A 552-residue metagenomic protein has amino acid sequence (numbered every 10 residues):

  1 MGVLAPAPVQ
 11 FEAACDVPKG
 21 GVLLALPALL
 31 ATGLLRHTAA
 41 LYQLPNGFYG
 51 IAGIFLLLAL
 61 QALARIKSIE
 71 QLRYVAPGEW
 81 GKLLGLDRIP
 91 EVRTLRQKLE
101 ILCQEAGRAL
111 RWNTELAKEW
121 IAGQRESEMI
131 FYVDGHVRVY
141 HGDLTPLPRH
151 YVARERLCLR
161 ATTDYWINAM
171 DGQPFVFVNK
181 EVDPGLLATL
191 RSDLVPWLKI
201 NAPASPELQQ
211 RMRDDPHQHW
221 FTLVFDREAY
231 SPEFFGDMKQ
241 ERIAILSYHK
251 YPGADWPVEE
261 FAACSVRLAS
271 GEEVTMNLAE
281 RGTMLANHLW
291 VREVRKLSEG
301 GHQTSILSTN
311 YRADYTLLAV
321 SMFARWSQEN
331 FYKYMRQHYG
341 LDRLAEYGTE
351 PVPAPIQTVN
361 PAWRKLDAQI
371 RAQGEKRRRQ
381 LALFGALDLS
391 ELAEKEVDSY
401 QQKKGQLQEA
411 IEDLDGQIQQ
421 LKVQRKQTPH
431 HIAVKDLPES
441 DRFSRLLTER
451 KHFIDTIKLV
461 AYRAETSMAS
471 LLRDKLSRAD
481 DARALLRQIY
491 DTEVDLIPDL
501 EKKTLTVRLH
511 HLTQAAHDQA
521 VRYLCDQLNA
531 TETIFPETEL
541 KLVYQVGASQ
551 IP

Functional and structural regions predicted by a protein language model:
M1-L157, T162-P184, A188-D215, G416-P552: Dynamic "connector" segments at or just before major functional cores
V75-E79, D193-I200, D237, E241 (+11 more regions): Generic, well-ordered alpha-helical scaffold segments in large soluble proteins
L84, H141-P146, V176, E233-D237 (+2 more regions): Short acidic, glycine/serine/threonine-rich loops at helix termini
V176, G236, Q240-Q328, R336 (+5 more regions): An anionic, glycine-rich sequence signature occurring as long contiguous blocks
L223-P232, Y251-A254: Acidic, metal-coordinating catalytic cores used for nucleic-acid/nucleotide bond scission and strand-transfer chemistry
R242-S247, A262-A263, D314, M322-T358 (+3 more regions): C-terminal, active-site-flanking charged/polar segments
Y334-S390: Charged, amphipathic alpha-helical linkers/stalks
R377-I432: Extended alpha-helical coiled-coil "stalk/arm" regions that act as elongated linkers or oligomerization scaffolds
